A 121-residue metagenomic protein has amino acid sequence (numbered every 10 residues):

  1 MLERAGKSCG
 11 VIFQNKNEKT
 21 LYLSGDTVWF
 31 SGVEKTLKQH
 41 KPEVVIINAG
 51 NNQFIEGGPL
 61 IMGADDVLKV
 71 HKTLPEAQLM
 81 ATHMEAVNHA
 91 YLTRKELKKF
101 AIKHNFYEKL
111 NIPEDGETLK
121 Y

Functional and structural regions predicted by a protein language model:
M1-Q39, D115-Y121: Core dinuclear metal-dependent hydrolase active-site scaffold
V28-D115: Cap/insert and terminal regions of metallo-dependent hydrolase folds
